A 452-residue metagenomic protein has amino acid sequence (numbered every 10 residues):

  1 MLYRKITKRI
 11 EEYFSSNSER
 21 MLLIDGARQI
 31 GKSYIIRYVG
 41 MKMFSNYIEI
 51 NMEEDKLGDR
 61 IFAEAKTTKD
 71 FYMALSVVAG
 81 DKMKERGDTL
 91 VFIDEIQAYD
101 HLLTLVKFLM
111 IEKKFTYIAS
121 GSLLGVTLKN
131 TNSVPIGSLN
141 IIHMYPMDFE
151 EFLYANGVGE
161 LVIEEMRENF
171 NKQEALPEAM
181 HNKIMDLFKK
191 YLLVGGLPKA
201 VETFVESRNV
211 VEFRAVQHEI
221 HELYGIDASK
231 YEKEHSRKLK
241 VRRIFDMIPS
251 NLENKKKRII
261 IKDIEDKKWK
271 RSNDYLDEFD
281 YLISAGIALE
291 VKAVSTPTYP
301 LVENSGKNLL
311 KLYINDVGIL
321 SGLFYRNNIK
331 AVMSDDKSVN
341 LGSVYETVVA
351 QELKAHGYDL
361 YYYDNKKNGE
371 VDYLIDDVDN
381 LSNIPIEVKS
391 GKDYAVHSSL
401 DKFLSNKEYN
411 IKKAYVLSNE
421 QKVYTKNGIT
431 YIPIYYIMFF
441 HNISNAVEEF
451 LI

Functional and structural regions predicted by a protein language model:
M1-S15: N-terminal pre-Walker A segment at the start of P-loop NTPase domains
K32: Conserved lysine of the Walker
I35, V39: Hydrophobic positions on the alpha1 helix immediately C-terminal to the Walker A/P-loop
K56-R86: Short glycine-rich substrate-engagement loop in P-loop NTPases that contacts/grips substrate
T116-S122, H143: Structural recognition of the conserved hydrophobic beta-strand(s) that form the central parallel beta-sheet of P-loop
K129-E253: Interdomain motor-coupling "hinge/lid" segment immediately C-terminal to the ATP-binding subdomain of NTP-driven enzymes
V205-V378: Accessory nucleic acid-recognition modules appended to NTPase machines
E420-I452: Domain-level recognition of nuclease-like catalytic cores that cleave nucleotide substrates
